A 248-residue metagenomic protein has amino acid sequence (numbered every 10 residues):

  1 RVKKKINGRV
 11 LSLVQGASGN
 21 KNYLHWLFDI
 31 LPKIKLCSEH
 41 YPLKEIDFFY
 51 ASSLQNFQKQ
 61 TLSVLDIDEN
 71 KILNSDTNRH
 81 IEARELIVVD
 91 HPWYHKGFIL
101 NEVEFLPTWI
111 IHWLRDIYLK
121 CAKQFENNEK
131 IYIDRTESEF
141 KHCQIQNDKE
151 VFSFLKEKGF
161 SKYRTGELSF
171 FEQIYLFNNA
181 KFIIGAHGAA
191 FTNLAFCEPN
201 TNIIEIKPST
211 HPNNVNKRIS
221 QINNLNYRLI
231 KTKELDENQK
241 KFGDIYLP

Functional and structural regions predicted by a protein language model:
R1-P248: The feature primarily captures lumenal catalytic ectodomains of type II secretory-pathway glycosyltransferases
